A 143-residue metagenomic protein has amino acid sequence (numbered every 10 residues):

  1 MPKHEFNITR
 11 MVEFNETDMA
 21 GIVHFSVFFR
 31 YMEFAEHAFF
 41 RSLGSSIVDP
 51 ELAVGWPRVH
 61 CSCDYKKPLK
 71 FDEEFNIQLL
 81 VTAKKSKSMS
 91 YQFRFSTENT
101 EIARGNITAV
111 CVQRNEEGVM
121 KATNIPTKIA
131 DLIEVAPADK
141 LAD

Functional and structural regions predicted by a protein language model:
P2-R58, R114-D143: Hot-dog-fold acyl-thioester-processing enzymes
K3, F71-N76: Short coil-to-beta-strand transition motifs
F6-I8, Y65, K70-F71, T82-D143: HotDog/MaoC-like acyl-thioester-processing domains
V59-Y65, N76-Q78: Short structured motifs
